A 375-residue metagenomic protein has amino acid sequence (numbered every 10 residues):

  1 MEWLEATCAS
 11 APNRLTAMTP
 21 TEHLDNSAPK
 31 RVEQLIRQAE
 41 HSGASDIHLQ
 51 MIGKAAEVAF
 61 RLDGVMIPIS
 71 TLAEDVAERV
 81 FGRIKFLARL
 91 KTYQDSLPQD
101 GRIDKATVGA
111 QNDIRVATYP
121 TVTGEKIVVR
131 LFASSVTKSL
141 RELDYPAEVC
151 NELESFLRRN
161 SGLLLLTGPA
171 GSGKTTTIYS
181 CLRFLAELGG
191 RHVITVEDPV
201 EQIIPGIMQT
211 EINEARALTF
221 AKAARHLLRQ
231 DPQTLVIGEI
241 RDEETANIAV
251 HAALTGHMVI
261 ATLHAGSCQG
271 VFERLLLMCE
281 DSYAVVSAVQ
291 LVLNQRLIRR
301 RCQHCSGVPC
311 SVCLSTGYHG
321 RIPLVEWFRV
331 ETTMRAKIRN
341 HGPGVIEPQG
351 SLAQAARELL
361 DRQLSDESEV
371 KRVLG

Functional and structural regions predicted by a protein language model:
E2-G375: Short, flexible helix-loop junctions that flank or precede catalytic/ligand sites
